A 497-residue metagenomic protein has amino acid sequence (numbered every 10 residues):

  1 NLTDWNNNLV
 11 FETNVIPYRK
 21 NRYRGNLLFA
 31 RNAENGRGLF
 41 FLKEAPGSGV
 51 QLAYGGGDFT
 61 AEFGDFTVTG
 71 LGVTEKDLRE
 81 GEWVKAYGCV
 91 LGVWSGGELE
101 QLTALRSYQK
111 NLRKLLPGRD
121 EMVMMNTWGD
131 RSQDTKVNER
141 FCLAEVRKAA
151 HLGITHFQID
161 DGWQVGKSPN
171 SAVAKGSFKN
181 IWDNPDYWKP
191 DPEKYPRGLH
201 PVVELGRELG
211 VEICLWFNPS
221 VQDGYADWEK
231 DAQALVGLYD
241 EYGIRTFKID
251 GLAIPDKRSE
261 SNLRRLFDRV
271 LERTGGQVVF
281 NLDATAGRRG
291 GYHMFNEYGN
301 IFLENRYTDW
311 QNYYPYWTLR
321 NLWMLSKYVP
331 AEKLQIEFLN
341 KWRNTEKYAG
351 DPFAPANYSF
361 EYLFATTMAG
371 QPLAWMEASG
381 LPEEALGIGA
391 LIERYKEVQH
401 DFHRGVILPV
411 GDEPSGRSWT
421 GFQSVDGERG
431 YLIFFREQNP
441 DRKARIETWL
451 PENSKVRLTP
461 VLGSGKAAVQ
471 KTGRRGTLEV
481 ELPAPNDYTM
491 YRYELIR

Functional and structural regions predicted by a protein language model:
N1-R106, R445-T448, K455-V456, L462-L482: N-terminal accessory beta-strand-rich subdomains and adjacent acidic, glycine-rich linkers that precede catalytic cores
W5, P117-E121, D426, E452: A short, polar/charged loop/turn motif at coil->beta-strand junctions and beta-hairpin connectors
P46, D130, S220, E437-N439 (+1 more regions): Short, glycine-/Ser/Thr-/acidic-enriched flexible segments
E82, A86, F267-V469, E481-P483 (+1 more regions): Active-site-proximal substrate-binding groove within the catalytic cores of carbohydrate-active enzymes
G92-W94, R492-R497: Short beta-strand-to-coil "C-cap" segments at the C-terminal boundary of structured domains/repeats, marking
E100-K148, L152-H156, D160, V165: An acidic-aromatic substrate-binding cleft motif
Q158-E346, N357: Aromatic- and carboxylate-enriched substrate-binding clefts and catalytic-loop regions of carbohydrate-active enzymes
G176, D487-E494: C-terminal engagement modules used by replication, chromatin/transcription, nuclear envelope/ESCRT, and ubiquitin
